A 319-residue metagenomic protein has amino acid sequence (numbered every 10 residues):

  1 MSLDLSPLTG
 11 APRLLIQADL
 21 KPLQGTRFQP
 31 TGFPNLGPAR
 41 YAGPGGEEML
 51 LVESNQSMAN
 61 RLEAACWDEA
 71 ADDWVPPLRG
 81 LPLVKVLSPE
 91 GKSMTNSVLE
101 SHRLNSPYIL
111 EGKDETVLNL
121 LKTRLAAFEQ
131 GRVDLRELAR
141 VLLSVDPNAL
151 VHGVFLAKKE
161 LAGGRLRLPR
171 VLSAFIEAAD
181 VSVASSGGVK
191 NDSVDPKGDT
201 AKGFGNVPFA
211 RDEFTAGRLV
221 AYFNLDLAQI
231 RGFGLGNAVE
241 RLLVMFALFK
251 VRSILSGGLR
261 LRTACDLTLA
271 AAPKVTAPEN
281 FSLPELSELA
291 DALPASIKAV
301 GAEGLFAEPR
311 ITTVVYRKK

Functional and structural regions predicted by a protein language model:
M1-T31, N35-L50, A70-V86, S93-K319: Basic polyanion-binding and macromolecular-assembly surfaces
L50-V52, N60: Active-site scaffold segments
M58-E69: Short active-site loop/helix that positions an aromatic residue
